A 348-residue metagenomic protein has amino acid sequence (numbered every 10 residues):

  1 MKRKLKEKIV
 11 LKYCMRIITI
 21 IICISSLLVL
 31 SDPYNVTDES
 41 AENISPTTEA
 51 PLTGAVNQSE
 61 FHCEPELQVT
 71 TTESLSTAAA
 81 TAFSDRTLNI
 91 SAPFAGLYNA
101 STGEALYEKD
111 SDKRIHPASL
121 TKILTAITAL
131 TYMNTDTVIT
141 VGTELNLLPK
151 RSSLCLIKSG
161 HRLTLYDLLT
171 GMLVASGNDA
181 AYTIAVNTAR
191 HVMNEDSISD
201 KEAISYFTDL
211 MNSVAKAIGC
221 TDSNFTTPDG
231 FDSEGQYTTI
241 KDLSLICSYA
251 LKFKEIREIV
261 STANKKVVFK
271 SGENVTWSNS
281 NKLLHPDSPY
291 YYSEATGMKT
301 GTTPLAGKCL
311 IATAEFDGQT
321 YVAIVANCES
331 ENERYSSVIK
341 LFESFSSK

Functional and structural regions predicted by a protein language model:
M1-I18: N-terminal Lys/Arg-rich, disordered targeting/topogenic segments
K2, K6, P33, N134 (+6 more regions): Alpha-helix initiation/capping motif
K12-M15, V29-P33, T48, T53-G54 (+3 more regions): Domain-terminus/edge residues, biased toward the C-terminal soluble/receptor-binding domains of extracytoplasmic
I17, P33-S40: N-terminal non-globular leader segments, chiefly Sec-dependent signal peptides
I18-S26: Core hydrophobic alpha-helical transmembrane segments of single-pass membrane proteins
T37-E39, I44, E49-K241, A250-L251: Active-site-adjacent loops and short helices of periplasmic peptidoglycan-processing enzymes
